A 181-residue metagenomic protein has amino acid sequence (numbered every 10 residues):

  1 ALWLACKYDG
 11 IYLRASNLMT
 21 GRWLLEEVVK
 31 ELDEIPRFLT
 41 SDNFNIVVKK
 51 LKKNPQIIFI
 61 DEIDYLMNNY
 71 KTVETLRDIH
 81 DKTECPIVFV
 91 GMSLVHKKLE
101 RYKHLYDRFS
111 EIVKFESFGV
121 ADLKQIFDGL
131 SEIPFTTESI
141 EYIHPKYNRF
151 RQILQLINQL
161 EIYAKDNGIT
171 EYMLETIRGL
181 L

Functional and structural regions predicted by a protein language model:
A1-G10: P-loop NTPase Walker A phosphate-binding motif
L2, H104, E116, A121 (+1 more regions): C-terminal alpha-helical "lid" subdomain
D9-G10, R101-S117: A short helix-turn-beta junction within AAA+ P-loop NTPase domains corresponding to the substrate/partner-engaging
D9-I11, G21-F38: Conserved NTP-binding/hydrolysis module of P-loop NTPases
N17-T20, Y65, S93-K97, F118-L123: Conserved nucleotide-binding/hydrolysis micro-motifs of P-loop NTPases
K30-N54, L66: Central P-loop NTPase core of STAND/AAA+ ATPases
V48-T72, P86, G91: Conserved P-loop NTPase "ATPase switch" module shared by AAA+ and STAND
I79-K103: Sensor-1/coupling segment of RecA-like P-loop NTPase cores
